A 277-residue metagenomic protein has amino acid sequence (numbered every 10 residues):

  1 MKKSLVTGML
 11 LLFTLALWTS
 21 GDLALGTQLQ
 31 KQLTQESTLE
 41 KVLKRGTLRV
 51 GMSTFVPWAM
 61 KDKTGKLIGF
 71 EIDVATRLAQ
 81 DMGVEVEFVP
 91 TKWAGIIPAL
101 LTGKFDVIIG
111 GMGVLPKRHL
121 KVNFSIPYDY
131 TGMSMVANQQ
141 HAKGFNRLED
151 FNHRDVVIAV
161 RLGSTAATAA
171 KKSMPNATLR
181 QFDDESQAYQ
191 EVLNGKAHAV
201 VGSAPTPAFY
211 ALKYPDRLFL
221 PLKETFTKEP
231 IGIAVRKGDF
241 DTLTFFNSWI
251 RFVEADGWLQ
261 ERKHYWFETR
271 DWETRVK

Functional and structural regions predicted by a protein language model:
M1-K44: Short, low-complexity disordered leader/linker segments with a strong preference for bacterial N-terminal type II
T27-E36, D73-D81, Q139-A142, E149 (+3 more regions): Extended ligand-binding regions for polar small-molecule ligands
L29-G111, L120: Extracytoplasmic small-molecule ligand-binding "clamshell" domains of the periplasmic binding protein/Venus flytrap
E36, I72, E87-P98, F145 (+2 more regions): Short helix-initiation/N-cap motifs at beta->coil->alpha
L48-R49, V84-E85, T102-G110, D155-V157 (+3 more regions): Alpha-to-beta junction loops
R49-P57, L67-Q80, S134-Q187, A204-T206 (+2 more regions): Bilobed "Venus flytrap"/periplasmic-binding protein-like clamshell domains and structurally analogous long
T76, Q80, E85-D150, L218-L220 (+1 more regions): Acidic, polar ligand-binding/catalytic clefts
Y130-A137, A204, A208-I250, T269-K277: Periplasmic-binding protein-like
